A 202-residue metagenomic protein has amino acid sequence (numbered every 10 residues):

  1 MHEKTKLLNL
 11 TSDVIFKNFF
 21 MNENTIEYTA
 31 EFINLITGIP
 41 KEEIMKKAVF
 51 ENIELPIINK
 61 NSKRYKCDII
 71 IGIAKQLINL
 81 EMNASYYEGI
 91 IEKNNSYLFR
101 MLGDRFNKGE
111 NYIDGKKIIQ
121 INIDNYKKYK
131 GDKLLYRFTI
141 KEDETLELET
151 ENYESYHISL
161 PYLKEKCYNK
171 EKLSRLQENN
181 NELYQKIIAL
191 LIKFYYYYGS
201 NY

Functional and structural regions predicted by a protein language model:
M1-Y202: Elongated, amphipathic alpha-helical interaction scaffolds
